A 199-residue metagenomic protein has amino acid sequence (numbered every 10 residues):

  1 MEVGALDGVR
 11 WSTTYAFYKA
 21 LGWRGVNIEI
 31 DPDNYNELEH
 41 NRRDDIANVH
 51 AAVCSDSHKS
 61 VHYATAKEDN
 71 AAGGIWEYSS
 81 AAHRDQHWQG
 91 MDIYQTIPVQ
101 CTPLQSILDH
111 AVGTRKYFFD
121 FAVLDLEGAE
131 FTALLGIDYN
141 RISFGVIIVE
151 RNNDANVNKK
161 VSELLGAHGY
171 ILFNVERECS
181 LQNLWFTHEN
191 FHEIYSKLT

Functional and structural regions predicted by a protein language model:
M1-T199: Phosphate/nucleotide-binding beta-alpha loop and adjacent structural elements of enzyme active sites
